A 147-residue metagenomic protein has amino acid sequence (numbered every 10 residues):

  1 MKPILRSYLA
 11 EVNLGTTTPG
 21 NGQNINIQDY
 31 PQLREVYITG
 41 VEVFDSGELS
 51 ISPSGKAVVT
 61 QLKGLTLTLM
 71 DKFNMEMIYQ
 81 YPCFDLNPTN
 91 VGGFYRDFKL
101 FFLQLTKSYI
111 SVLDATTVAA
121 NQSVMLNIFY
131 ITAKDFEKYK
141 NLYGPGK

Functional and structural regions predicted by a protein language model:
M1-K147: Beta-strand-centric surfaces of beta-sandwich/beta-rich domains
